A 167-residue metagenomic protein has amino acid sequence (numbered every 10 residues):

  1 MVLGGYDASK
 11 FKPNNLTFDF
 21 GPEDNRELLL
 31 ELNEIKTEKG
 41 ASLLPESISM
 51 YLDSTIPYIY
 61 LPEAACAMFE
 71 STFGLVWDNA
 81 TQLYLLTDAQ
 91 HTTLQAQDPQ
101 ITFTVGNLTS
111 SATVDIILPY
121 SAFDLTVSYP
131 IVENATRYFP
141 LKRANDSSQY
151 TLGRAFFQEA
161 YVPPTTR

Functional and structural regions predicted by a protein language model:
M1-T166: Active-site or ligand-binding cleft "flap/edge" segments
